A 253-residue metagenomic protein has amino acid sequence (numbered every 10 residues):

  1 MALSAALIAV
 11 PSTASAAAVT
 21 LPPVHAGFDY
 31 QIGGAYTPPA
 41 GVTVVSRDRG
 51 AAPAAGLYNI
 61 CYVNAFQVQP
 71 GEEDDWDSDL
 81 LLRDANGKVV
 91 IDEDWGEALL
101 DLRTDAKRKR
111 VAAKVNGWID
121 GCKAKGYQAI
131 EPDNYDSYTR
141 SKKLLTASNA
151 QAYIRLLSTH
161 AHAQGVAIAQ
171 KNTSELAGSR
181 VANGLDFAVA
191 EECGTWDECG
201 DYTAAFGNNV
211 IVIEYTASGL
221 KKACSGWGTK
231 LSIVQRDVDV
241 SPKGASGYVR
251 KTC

Functional and structural regions predicted by a protein language model:
M1-A17: Secretory targeting and sorting signals
A16-C253: Glycan-processing catalytic domains of CAZymes
